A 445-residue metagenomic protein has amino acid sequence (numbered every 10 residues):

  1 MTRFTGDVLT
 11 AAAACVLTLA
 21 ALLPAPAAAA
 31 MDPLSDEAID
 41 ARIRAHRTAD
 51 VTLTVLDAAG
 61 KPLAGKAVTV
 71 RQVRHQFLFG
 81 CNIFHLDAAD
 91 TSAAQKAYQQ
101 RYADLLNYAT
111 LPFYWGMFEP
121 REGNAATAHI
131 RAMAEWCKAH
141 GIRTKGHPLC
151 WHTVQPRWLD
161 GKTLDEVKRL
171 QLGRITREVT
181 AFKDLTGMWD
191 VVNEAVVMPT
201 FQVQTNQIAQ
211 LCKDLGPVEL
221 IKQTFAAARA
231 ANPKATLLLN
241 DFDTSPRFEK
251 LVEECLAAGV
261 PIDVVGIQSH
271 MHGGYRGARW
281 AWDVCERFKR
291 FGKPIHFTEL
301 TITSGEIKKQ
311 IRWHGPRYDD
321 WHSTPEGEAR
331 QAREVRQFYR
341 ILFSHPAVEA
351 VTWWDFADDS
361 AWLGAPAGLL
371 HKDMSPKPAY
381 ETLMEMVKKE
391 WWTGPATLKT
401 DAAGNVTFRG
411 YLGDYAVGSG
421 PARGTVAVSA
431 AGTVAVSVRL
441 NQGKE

Functional and structural regions predicted by a protein language model:
T10-P24: Bacterial N-terminal signal peptides
A28-L86, P120, K145, L159 (+5 more regions): Beta-strand-rich domain onsets/edges
L78-G80, Y108-T110, G141-K145, T186-D190 (+4 more regions): Structural preference for beta-strand elements that scaffold enzyme active sites
H85-Q95, G116-A128, V154-Q155, V196-T200 (+3 more regions): Acidic-and-aromatic substrate-binding clefts and catalytic sites of carbohydrate-active enzymes
T91-D104, V406-D414: Short Pro-Gly-centered beta-turn/loop motif in secreted/extracellular proteins
T91-Q95, Q207-G315: Noncatalytic carbohydrate-binding groove/subsite architecture in carbohydrate-active enzymes
D104, Y108-E122, I130-T236, F242: Substrate-binding cleft and catalytic face of glycoside hydrolase catalytic domains, especially the flexible beta-alpha
K162, V167, A181, D190-A227 (+2 more regions): Aromatic-rich peripheral "rim/lid" segments of glycoside hydrolase catalytic domains that contact and position glycan
